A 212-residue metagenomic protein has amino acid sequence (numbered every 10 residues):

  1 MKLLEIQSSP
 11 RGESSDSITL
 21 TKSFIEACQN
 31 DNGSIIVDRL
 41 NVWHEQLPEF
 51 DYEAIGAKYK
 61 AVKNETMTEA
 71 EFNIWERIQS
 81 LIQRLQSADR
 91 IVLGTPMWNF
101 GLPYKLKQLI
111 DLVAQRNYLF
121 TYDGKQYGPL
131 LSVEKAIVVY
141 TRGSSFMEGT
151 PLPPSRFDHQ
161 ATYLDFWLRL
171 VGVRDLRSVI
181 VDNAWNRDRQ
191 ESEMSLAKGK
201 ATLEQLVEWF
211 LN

Functional and structural regions predicted by a protein language model:
M1-T95, F100-Q115, A201-N212: N-terminal beta1-alpha1-beta2 submodule of the flavodoxin-like/Rossmannoid cofactor-binding fold
E5, L93, A136-Y140, S178: Structural beta-sheet core signal
S9-R11, G143-M147, N183-R187: A short, flexible beta-alpha/helix-coil linker loop
E26, T150-N212: Glycine-rich phosphate/pyrophosphate-binding loop and the adjoining helix
V42, T141, V181-N183: Active-site donor-binding loop signature of nucleotide-sugar glycosyltransferases
Q86, Y104, L131, V171-R174: Structured loop/turn residues at beta-strand edges in well-structured enzyme cores
V113-F120, H159: Cysteine protease catalytic core and zymogen-processing segment of caspase-like enzymes
Y122-L170: Short, glycine-/small-residue-rich phosphate/pyrophosphate-handling segment
